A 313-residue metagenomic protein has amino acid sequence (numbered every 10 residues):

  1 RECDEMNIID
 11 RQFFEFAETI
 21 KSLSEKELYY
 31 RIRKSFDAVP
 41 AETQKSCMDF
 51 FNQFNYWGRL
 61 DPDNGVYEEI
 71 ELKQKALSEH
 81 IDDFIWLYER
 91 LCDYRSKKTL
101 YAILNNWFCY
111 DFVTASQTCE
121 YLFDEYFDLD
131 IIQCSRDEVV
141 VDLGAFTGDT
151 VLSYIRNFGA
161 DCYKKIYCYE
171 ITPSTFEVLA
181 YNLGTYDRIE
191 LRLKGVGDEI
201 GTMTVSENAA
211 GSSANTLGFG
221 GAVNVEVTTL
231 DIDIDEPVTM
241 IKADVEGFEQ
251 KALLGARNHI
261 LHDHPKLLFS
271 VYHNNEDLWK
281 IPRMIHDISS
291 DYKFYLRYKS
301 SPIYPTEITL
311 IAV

Functional and structural regions predicted by a protein language model:
R1-V313: Phosphate/nucleotide-binding beta-alpha loop and adjacent structural elements of enzyme active sites
